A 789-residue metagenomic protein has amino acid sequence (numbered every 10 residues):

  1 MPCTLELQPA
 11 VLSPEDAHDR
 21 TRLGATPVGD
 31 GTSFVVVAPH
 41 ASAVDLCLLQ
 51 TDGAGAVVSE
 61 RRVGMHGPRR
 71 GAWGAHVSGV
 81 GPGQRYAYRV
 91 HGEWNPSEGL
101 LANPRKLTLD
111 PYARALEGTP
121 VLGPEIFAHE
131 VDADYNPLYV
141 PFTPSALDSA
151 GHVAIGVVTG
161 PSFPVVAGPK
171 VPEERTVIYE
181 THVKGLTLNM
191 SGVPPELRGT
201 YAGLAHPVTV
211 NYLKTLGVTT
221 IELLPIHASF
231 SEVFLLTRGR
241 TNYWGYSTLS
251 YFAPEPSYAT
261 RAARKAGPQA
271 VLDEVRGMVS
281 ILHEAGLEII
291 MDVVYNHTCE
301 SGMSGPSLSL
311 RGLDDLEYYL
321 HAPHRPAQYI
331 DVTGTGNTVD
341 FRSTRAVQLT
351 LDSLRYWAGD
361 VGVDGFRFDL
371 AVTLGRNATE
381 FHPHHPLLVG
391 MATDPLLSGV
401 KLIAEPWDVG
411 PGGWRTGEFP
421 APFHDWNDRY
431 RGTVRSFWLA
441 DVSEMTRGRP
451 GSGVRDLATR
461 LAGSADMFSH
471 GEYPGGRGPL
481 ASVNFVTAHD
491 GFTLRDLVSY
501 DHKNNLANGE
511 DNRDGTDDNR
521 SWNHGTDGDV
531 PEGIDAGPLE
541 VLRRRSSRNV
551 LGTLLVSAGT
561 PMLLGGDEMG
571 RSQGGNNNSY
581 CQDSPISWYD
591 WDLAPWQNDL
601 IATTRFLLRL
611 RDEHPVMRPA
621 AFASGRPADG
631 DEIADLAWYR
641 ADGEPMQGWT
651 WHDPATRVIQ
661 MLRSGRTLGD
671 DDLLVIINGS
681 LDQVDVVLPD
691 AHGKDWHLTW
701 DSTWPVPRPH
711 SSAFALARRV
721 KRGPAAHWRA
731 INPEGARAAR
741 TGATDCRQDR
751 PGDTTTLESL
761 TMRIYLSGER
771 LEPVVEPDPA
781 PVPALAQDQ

Functional and structural regions predicted by a protein language model:
M1-Y179, K184, A536-R548, T553-Q789: Carbohydrate-interacting/catalytic domains
S33-V35, T176-V177, T219-E222, G286-E288 (+6 more regions): Beta-sheet entry/capping signal
V36, Y88, T181, L223 (+10 more regions): Conserved, mostly hydrophobic/aromatic
A38-H40, G67, G79-G81, G92 (+18 more regions): Short, flexible loop/turn elements at secondary-structure junctions
Q84, G92-W94, G185-M190, L216-P225 (+18 more regions): A generic secondary-structure signal for well-formed alpha-helical elements
H182-V363, L370-L396, G413, S452 (+1 more regions): Substrate-binding/active-site clefts of carbohydrate-active enzymes
G336-V339, F368-T373, H524-P538, I586-D592: Glycine- and acidic
G362, N377, P383-G565, G570 (+6 more regions): Conserved alpha/beta catalytic core and glycan-binding cleft of carbohydrate-active enzymes
